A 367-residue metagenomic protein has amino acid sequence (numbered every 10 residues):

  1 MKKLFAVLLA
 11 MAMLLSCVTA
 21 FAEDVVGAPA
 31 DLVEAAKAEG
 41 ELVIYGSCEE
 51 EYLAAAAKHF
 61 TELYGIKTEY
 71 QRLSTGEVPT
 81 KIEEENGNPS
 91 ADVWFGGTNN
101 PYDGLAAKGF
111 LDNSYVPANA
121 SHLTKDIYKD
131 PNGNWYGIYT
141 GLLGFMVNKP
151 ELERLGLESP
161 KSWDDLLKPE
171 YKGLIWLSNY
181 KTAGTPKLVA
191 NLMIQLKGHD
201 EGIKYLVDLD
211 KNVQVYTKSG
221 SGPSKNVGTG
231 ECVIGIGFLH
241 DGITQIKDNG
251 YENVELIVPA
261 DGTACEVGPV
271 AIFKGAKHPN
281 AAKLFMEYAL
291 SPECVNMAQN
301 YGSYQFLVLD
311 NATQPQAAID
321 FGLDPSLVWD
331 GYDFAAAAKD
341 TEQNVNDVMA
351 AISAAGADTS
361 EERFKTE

Functional and structural regions predicted by a protein language model:
M1-E39, D358, E362-E367: Short, low-complexity disordered leader/linker segments with a strong preference for bacterial N-terminal type II
E23-P29, K37-A55, G268: Extracytoplasmic "Venus flytrap"
V43-A57, E69-E83, P89-E231: Extracytoplasmic ligand-binding site segments that recognize negatively charged/polar headgroups
A56-Y64: A short alpha-helix/helix-coil micro-patch that ends at or immediately precedes a cysteine
N100-G104, V233-N253: A ligand-binding cleft/hinge motif common to bilobed small-molecule-binding domains
G141, Y205-D210, Y216-T217, G250-K274: Periplasmic-binding protein-like
A264, G268, F273-Y332: Mature extracytoplasmic/periplasmic domains
P325-E367: Conserved C-terminal helix/tail region of periplasmic/extracytoplasmic solute-binding proteins
